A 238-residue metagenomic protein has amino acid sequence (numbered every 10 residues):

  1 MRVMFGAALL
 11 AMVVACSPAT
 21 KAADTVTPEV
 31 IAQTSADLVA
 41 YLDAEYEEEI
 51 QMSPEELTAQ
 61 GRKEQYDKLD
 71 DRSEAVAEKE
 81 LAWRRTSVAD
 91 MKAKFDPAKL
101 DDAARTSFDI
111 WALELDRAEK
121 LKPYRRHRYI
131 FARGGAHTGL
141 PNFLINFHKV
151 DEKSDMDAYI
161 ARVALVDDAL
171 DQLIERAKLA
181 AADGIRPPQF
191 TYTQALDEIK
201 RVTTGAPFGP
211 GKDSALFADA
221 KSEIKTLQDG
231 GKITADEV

Functional and structural regions predicted by a protein language model:
M1-G6: Bacterial N-terminal signal peptides that target proteins for export
L9-L10: Residue-level signal for mature regions of secreted extracellular proteins and peptides
V13-A15: C-terminal motif of bacterial Sec signal peptides marking the signal peptidase cleavage site
S17-V238: N-terminal maturation segment of proteins
